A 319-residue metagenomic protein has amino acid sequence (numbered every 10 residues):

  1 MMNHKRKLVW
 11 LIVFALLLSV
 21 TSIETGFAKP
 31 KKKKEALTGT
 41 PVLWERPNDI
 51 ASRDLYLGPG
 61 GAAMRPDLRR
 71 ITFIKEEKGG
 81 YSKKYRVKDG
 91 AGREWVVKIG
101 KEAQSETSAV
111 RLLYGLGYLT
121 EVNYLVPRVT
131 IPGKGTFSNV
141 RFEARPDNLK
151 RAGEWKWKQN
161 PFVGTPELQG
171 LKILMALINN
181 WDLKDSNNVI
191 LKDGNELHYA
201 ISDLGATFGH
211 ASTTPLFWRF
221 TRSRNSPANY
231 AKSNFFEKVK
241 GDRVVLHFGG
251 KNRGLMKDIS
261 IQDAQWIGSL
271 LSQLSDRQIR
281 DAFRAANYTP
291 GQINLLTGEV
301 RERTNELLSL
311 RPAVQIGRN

Functional and structural regions predicted by a protein language model:
K5-F73, G92, D276-N319: Regulatory N- and C-terminal appendages and interdomain linkers associated with kinase/kinase-like NTP transferase
R6, S19-E24, A91-E94, G100-K101 (+4 more regions): Conserved, well-structured beta-alpha core segment at the onset of a catalytic domain
P59-K158: Conserved ATP-binding subdomain of kinase catalytic cores across diverse folds
K84, E106, V110, L171-L174 (+3 more regions): Extracytoplasmic/secreted envelope proteins and their assembly/folding machinery, especially bacterial periplasmic
I99-E106, V163-G170, L177, W181 (+5 more regions): Solvent-exposed, acidic/flexible segments
R111, G153-S223: Conserved kinase catalytic-core segment
Y114, N179, R284: Short polybasic/polar patches that bind polyanions
L197-N319: C-terminal catalytic region of ATP-dependent kinase domains
